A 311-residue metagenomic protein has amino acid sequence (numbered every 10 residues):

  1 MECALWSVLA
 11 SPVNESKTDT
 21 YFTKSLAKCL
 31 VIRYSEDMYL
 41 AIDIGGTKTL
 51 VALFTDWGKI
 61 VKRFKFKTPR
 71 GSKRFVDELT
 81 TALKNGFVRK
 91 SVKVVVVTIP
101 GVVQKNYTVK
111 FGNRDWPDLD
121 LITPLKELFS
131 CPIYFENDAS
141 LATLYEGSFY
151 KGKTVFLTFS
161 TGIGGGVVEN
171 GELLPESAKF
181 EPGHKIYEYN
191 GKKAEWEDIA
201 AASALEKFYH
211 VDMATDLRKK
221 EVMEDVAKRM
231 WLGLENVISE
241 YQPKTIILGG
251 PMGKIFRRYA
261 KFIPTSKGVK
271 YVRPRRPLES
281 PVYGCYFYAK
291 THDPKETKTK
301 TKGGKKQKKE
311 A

Functional and structural regions predicted by a protein language model:
L9-P12, D19, T23: Short, low-complexity, intrinsically disordered N-terminal modules that encode targeting/processing signals
T20-A27, I32-V94, V103-N106, T123-C131 (+5 more regions): ATP-binding/phosphotransfer module of carbohydrate and carboxylate kinases, centering on a glycine-rich
F66-K67, D115, F180: A generic structural motif
Y107-D118: A charged helix-plus-loop insertion that forms the helical arch/lid used to bind and gate nucleic-acid substrates
P117-P124, A139: Anion-binding (especially nucleotide phosphate/pyrophosphate-binding) glycine-rich loop and adjoining beta-alpha core
I133-D138: General beta-strand structural signal in soluble alpha/beta enzymes
